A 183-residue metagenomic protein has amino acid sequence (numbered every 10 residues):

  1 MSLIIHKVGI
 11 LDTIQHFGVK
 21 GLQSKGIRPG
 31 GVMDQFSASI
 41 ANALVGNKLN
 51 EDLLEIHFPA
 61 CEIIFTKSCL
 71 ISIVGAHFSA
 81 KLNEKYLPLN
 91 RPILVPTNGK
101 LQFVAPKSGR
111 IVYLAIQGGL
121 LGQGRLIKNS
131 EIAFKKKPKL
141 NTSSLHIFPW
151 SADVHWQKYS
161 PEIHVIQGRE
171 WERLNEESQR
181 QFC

Functional and structural regions predicted by a protein language model:
M1-C183: Conserved "landmark" site that anchors the functional core of diverse proteins
